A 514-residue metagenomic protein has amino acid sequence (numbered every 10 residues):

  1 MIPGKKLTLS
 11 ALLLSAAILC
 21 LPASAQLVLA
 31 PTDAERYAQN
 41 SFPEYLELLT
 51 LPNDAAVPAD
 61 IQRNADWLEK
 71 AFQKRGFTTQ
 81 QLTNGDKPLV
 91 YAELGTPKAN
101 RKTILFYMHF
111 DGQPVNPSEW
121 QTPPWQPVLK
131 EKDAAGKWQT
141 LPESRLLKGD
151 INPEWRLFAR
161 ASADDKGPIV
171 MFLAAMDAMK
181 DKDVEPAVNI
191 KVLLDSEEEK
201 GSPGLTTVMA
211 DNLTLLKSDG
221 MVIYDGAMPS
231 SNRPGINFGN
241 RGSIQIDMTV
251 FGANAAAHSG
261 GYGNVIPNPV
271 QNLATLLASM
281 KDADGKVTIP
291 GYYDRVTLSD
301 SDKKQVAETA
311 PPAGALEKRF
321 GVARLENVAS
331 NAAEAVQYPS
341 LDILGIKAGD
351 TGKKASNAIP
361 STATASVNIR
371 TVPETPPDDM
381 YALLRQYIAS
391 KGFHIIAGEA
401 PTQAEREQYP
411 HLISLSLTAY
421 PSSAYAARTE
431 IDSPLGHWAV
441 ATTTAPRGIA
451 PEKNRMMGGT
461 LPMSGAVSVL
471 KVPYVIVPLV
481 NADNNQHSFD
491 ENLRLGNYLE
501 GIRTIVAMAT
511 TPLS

Functional and structural regions predicted by a protein language model:
M1-L12: Bacterial N-terminal signal peptides that target proteins for export
S10-P22: Bacterial N-terminal signal peptides
L27-P124, T362: N-terminal helical capping/dimerization or prosegment-like subdomains of hydrolases acting on amide or phosphate bonds
A55, A163, N254, Y262 (+2 more regions): A generic structural motif
A99, S230, P290-T362, P373-Q386 (+2 more regions): An extended, acidic, His-containing surface patch that forms the Zn2+-binding/catalytic region of metallohydrolases
R101-K191: Active-site metal-coordination/substrate-binding segment of hydrolases, especially metallo-dependent peptidases
D150-G239: Acidic/histidine-rich catalytic neighborhood of metal-dependent amide-processing enzymes
A253-A315: Polar, glycine-rich mid-to-C-terminal structural blocks that act as macromolecule-binding/assembly scaffolds
